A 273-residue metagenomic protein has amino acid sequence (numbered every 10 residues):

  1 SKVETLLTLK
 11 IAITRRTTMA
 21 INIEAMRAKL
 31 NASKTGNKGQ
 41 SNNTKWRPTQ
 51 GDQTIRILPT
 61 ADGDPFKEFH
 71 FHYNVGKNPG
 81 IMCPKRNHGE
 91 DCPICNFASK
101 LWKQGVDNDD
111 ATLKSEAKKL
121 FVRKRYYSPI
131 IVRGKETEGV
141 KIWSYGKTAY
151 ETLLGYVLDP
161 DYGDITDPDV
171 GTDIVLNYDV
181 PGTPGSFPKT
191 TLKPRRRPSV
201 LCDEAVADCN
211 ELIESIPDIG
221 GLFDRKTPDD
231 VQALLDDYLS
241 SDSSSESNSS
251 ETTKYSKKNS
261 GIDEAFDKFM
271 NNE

Functional and structural regions predicted by a protein language model:
S1-T18: Short, Lys/Arg-enriched N-terminal segments with co-localized hydrophobic residues within the first ~10-30 amino acids
K10-A12, N22, G261: Generic short N-terminal amphipathic or hydrophobic helices
M19-G163, R225-D229: OB-fold ssDNA-binding interfaces and closely related basic DNA-contact patches used across DNA replication/repair
A25, S256-E273: Short acidic, low-complexity intrinsically disordered linear motifs used for protein-protein interactions
K29, L234-Y238, A265: Charge-rich, solvent-exposed alpha-helical interaction surfaces
N31-T44, S241-E264: Intrinsic-disorder/low-complexity linker and hinge segments
R133-T252: Compact mixed alphabeta submodule
